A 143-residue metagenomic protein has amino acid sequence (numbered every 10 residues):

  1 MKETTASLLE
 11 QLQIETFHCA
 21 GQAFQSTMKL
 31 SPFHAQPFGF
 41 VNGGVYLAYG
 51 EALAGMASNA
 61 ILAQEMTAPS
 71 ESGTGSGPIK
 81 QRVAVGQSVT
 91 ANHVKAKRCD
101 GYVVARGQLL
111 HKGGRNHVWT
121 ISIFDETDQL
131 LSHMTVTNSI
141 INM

Functional and structural regions predicted by a protein language model:
M1-M143: Terminal targeting signals and extreme-terminal segments of soluble enzymes
